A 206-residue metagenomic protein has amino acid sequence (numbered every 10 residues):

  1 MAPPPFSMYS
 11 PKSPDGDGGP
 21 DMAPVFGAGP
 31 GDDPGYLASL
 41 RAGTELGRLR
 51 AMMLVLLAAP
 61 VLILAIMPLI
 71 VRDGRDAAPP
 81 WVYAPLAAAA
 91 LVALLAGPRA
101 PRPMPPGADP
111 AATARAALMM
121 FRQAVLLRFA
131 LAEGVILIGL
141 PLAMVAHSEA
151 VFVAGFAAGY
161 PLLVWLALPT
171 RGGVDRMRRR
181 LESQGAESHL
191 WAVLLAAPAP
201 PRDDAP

Functional and structural regions predicted by a protein language model:
A2-G35, S188, A192-A197: Short, charged cytosolic
P4, P20-R99: N-terminal "first-domain core" detector
R48-A58, R122-E133: Select subsegments of transmembrane alpha-helices in polytopic membrane proteins, especially boundary-proximal
L62-I66, E133-F152: Alpha-helical transmembrane segments and their membrane-interface junctions in multi-pass membrane proteins
P98-A117: Membrane-helix interface/capping segments
A100-M104, R171-L181: A cytosolic-side transmembrane-helix exit/cap motif
A143-R171: Hydrophobic alpha-helical transmembrane segments and immediately flanking/interface helices in integral membrane
D175-L195: Short, highly charged, low-complexity non-transmembrane loops/tails of multi-pass membrane proteins
